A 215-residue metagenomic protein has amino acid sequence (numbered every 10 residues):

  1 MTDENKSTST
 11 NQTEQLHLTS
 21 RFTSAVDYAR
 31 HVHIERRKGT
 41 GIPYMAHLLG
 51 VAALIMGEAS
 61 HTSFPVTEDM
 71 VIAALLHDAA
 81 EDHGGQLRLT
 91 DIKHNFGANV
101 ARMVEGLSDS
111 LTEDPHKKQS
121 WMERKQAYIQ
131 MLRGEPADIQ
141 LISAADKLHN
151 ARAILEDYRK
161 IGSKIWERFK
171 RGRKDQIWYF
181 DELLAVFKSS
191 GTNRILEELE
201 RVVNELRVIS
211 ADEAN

Functional and structural regions predicted by a protein language model:
T2-N215: Active-site helical microenvironments for divalent-metal-assisted chemistry
